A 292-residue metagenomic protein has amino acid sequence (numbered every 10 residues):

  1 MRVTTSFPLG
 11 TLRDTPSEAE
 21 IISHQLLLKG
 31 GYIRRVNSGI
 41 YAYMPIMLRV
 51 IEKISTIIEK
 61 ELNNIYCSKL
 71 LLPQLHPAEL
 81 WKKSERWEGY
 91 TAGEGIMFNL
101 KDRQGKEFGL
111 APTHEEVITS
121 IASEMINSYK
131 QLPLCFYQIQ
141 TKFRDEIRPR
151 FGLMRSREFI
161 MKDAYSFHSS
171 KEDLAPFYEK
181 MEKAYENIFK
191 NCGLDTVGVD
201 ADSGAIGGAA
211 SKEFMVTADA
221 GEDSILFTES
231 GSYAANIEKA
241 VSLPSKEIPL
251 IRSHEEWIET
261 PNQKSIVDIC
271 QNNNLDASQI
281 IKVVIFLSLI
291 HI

Functional and structural regions predicted by a protein language model:
M1-I290: TRNA-recognition modules of translation machinery and tRNA-sensing kinases, especially anticodon-binding
